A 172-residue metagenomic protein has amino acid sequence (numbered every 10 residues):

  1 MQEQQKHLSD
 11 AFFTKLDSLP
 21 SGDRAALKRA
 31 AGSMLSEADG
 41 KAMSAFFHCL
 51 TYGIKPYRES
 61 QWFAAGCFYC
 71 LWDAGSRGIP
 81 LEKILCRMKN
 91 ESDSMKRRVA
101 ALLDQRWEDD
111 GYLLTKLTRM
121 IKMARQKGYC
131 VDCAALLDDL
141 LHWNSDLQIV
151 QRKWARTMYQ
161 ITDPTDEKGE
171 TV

Functional and structural regions predicted by a protein language model:
Q2, H7-C67, L71-V172: Basic, alpha-helical nucleic-acid-binding regions used in initiation and control of genome expression
